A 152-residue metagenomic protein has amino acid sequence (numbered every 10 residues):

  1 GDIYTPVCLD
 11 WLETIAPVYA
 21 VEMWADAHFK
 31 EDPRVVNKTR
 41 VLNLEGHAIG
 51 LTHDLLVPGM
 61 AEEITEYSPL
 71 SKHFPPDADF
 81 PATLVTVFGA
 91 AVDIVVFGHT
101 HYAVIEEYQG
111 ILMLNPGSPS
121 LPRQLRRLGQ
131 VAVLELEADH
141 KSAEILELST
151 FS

Functional and structural regions predicted by a protein language model:
I3-L112, S118: Conserved catalytic scaffold of divalent metal-dependent phosphoesterases
V41-E45, E107, L114-S152: Binuclear metal-dependent phosphoesterase catalytic core
